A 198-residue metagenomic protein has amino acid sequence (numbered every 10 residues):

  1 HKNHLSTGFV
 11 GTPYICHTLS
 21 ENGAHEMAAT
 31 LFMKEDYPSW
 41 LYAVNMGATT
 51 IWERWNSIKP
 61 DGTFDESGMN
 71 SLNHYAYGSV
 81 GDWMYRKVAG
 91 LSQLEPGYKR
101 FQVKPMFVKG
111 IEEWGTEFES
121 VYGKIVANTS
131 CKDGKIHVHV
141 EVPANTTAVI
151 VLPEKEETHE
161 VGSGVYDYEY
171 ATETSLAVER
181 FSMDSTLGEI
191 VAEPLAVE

Functional and structural regions predicted by a protein language model:
H1-H4, T12-Y14, S67-M69: Active-site-adjacent structural elements in folded domains
K2-T7, L19, S71-L72: Alpha-helix capping and helix-loop boundary segments enriched in small/acidic/polar residues
S6-V10, N22-E26, G78: Conserved structured core elements
V10-G11, S182: Alpha-helix N-cap/N′ positions at the starts of helices
T12-N22, T147-V149: Alpha-helical support elements that line or immediately flank enzyme active sites and cofactor-binding pockets
E26-L176: Non-catalytic C-terminal accessory modules of carbohydrate-active enzymes
L176-E198: Compact, charge-rich alpha-helical regulatory domains located at protein termini
